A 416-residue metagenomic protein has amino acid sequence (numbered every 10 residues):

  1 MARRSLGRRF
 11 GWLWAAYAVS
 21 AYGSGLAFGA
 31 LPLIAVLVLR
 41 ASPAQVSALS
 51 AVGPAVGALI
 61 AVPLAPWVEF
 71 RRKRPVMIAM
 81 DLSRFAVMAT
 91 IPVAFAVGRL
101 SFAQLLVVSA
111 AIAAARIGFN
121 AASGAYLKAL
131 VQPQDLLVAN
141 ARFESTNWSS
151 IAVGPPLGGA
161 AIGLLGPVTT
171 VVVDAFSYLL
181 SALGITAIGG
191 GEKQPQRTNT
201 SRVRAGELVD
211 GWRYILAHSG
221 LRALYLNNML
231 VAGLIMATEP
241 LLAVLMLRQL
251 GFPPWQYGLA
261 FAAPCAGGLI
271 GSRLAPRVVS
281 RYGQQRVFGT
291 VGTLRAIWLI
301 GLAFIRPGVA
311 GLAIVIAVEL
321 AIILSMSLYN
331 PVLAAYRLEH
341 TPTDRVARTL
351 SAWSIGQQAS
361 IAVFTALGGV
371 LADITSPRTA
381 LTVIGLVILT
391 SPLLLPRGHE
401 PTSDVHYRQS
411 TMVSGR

Functional and structural regions predicted by a protein language model:
M1-R416: Alpha-helical transmembrane-bundle signature of multi-pass membrane transport and export proteins
